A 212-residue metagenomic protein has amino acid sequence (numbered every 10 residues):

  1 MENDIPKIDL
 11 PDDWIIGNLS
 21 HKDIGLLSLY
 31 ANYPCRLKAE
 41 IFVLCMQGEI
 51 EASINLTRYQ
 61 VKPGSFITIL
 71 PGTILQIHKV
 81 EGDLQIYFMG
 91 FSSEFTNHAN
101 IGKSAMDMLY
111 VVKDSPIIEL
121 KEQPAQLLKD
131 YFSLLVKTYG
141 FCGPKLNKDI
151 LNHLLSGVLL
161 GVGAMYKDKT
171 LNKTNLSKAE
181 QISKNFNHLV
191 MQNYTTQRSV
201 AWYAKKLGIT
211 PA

Functional and structural regions predicted by a protein language model:
M1-Y59: Generic protein-terminus/edge-of-domain signal
I41, I86-G90, Y110: Short hydrophobic beta-strand segments that form the core of ligand-binding sensory/regulatory domains
L56-L70: Short acidic-glycine-tyrosine-enriched beta hairpin
T73-E94, N100-K103: Ligand-binding loop in jelly-roll beta-barrel domains
Y110-L154, H188: Amphipathic alpha-helical segments enriched in hydrophobic/aromatic residues interleaved with Lys/Arg
E119-L120, C142-I150, V162-L207: Short, Lys/Arg-enriched, Trp-marked, Pro/Gly-tolerant hinge/linker segments that flank
